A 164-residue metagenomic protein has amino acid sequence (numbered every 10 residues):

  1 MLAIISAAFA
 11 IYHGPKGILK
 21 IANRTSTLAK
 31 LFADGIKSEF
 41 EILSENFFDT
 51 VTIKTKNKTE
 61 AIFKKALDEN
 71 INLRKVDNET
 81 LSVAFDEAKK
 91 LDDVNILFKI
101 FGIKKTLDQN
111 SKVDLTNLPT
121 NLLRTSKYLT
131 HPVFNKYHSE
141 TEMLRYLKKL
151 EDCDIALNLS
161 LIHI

Functional and structural regions predicted by a protein language model:
M1-K37, I42-E45: Active-site C-terminal subdomain of aminotransferase-like
M1-L2, A8-F9, P15, D49 (+4 more regions): Short, glycine-/Ser/Thr-/acidic-enriched flexible segments
A3-H13, I42-L43, R74-L81, P119-Y128: Short acidic (Asp/Glu) and glycine-rich catalytic loops that position anionic groups and cofactors
P15-L19, L31, G35-E41, N72-K75 (+3 more regions): Intrinsically disordered or highly flexible coil/loop and linker segments, enriched in small and charged/polar residues
N23, E39-L67, F85-K89: Conserved PLP-binding catalytic core of the aspartate aminotransferase-like
D68, V76-I100: Noncatalytic alpha-helical scaffolds and linker/capping helices
T106-S160: ATP-dependent carboxylate/acyl-activation modules
I162-I164: Conserved small/polar residues in nucleotide/adenosyl-binding loops
